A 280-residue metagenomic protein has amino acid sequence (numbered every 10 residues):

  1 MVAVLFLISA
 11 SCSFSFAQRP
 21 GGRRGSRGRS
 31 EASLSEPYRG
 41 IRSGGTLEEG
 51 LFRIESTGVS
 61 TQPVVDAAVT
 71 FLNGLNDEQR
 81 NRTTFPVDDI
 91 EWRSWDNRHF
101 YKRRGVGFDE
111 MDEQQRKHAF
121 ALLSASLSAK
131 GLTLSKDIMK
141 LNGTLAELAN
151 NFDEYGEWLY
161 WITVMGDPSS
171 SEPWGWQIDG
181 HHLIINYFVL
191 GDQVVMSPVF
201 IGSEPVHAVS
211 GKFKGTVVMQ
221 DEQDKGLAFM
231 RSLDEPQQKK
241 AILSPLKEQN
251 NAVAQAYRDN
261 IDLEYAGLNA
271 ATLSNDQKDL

Functional and structural regions predicted by a protein language model:
V2-S11: Bacterial N-terminal signal peptides
C12-A17: Sec/Tat signal peptide C-region and signal peptidase I cleavage site
R19-G50, T57-G58, D89-G267: Acidic/His-rich structured neighborhood in mature extracellular/periplasmic domains
E55-W95: Mature N-terminal segment immediately following signal peptide/propeptide cleavage in secreted/periplasmic
D66-N73, N81, K117-A121, D224-R231 (+4 more regions): Solvent-exposed, polar/charged alpha-helical surfaces in well-ordered, non-transmembrane soluble domains, broadly
